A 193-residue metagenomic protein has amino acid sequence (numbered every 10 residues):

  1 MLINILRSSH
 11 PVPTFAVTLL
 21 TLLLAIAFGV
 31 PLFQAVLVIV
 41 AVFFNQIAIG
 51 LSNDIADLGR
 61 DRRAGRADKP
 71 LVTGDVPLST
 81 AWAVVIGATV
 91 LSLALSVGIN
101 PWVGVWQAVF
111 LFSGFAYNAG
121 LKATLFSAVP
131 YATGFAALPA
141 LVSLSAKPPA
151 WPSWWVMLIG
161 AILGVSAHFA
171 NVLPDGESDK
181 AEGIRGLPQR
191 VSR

Functional and structural regions predicted by a protein language model:
M1-R193: Multi-pass alpha-helical membrane architecture of UbiA-family and related isoprenoid/lipid prenyltransferases
